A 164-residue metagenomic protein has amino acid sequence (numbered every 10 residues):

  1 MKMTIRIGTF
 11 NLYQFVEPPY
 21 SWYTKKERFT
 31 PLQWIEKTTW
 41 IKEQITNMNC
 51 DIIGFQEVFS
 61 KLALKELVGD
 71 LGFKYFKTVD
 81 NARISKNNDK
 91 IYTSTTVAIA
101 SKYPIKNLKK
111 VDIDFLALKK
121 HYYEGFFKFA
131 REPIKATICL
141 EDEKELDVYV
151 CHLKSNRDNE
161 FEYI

Functional and structural regions predicted by a protein language model:
M1-F73, K77-T95: N-terminal, active-site-proximal structural segment of metallo-dependent hydrolase catalytic domains
F15-P19, K109, D158: Short, solvent-exposed loop/turn elements at domain surfaces
T24-K25, I113-A117, I164: Short intrinsically disordered coil segments
G54, V58-K154: Structured beta-strand-rich core segments of catalytic domains in phosphoester-bond hydrolases
L153-I164: Active-site-proximal segments of metal-dependent phosphoesterases and phosphodiesterases across multiple
